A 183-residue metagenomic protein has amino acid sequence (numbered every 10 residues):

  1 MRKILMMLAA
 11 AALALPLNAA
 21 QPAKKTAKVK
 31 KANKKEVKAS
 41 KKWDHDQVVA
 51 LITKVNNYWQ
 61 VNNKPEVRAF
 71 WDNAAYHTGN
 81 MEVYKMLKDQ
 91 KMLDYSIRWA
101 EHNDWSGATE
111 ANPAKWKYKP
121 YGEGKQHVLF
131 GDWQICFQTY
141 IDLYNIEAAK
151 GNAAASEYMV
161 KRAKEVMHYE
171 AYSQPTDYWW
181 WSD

Functional and structural regions predicted by a protein language model:
R2-M7: Sec-dependent signal peptide recognition, specifically the positively charged N-region followed immediately by
A9-N18: Hydrophobic h-region of N-terminal signal peptides that target proteins for export in Gram-negative bacteria
Q21-D183: Glycan-recognition and catalytic cores of secretory/periplasmic carbohydrate-active enzymes
